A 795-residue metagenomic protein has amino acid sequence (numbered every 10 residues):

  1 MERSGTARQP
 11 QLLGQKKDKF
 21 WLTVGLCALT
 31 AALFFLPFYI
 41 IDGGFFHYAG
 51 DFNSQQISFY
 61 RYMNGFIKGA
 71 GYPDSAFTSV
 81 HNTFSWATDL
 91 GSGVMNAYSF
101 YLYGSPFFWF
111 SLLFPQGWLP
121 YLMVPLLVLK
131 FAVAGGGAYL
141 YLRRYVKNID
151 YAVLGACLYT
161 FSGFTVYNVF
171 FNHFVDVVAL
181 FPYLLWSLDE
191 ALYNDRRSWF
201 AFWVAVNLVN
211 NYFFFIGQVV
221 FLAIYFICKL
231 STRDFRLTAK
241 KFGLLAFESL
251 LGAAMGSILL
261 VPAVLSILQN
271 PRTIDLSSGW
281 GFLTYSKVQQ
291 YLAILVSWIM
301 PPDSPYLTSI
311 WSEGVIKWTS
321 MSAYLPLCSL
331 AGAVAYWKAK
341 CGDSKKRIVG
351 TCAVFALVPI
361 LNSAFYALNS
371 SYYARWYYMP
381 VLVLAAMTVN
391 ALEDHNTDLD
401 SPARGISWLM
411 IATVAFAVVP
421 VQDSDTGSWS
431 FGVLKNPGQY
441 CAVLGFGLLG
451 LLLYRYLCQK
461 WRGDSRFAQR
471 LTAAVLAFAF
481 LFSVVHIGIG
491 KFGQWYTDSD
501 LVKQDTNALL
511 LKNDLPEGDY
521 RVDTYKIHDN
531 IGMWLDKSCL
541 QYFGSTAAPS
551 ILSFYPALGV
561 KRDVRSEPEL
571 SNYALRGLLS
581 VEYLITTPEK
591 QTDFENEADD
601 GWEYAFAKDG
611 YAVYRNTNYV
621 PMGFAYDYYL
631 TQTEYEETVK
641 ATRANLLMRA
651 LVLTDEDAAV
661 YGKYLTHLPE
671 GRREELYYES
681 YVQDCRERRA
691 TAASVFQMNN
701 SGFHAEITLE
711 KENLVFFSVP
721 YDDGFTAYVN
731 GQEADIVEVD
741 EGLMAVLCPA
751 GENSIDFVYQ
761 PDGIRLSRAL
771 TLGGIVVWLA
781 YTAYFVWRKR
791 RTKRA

Functional and structural regions predicted by a protein language model:
M1-I40, L244, L452, R466-L476 (+1 more regions): Start-transfer (signal-anchor) and selected internal transmembrane alpha helices of multi-pass inner/ER membrane
G5, P10, G14-K16, L665-A795: Active-site-proximal, structured, solvent-exposed surfaces of multi-pass membrane proteins that position macromolecular
C27, F131-R144, D150-S231, L244-V264 (+5 more regions): Membrane-embedded helix bundles of polyisoprenyl
P37-Y145, D150-P182, V206-N210, A293 (+2 more regions): Active-site lumenal/periplasmic loops and adjacent helix-entry segments of GT-C-fold, multi-pass membrane
N53-I57, R61-A76, P106, K241-F242 (+4 more regions): Periplasmic/ER-lumenal interhelical loops and adjacent helix-loop junctions in multi-pass membrane proteins
N194-D195, F214, K345-T506, E752-A795: Contiguous transmembrane helix-bundle modules in multi-pass membrane proteins
D234-G243, A333-A356: Membrane-interface helix-loop-helix junctions at transmembrane boundaries of multi-pass membrane enzymes, predominantly
L471-N713, F717-F725, N730-A734: Soluble catalytic regions of membrane-associated enzymes that act on cell-envelope and secretory-pathway components
